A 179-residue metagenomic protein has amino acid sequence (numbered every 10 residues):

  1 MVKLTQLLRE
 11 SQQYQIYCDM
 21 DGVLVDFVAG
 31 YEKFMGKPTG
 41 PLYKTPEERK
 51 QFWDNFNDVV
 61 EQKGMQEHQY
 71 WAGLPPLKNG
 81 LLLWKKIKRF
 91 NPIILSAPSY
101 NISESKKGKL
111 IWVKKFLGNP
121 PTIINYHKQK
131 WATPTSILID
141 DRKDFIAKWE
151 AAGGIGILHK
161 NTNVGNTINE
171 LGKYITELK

Functional and structural regions predicted by a protein language model:
M1-R9: Short, intrinsically disordered N-terminal pre-domain segments
L8-K179: Catalytic phosphate/metal-binding cores of nucleic-acid and nucleotide-processing enzymes, i.e., regions that mediate
